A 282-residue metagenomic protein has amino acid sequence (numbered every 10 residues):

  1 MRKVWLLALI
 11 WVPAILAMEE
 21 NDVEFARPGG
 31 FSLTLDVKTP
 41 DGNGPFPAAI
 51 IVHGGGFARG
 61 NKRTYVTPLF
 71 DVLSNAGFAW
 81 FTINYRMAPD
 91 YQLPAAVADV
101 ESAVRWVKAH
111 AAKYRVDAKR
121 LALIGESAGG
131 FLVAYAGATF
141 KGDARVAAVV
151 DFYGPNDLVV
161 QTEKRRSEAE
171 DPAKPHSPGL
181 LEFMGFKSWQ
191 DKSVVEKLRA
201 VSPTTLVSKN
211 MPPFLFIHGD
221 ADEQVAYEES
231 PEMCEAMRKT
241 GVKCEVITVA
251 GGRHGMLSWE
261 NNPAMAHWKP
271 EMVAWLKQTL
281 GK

Functional and structural regions predicted by a protein language model:
M1-V4: Positively charged n-region of N-terminal signal peptides that target proteins for export
A8-A17: Hydrophobic h-region of N-terminal signal peptides that target proteins for export in Gram-negative bacteria
A17-K282: Alpha/beta-hydrolase superfamily serine-hydrolase fold, recognizing
